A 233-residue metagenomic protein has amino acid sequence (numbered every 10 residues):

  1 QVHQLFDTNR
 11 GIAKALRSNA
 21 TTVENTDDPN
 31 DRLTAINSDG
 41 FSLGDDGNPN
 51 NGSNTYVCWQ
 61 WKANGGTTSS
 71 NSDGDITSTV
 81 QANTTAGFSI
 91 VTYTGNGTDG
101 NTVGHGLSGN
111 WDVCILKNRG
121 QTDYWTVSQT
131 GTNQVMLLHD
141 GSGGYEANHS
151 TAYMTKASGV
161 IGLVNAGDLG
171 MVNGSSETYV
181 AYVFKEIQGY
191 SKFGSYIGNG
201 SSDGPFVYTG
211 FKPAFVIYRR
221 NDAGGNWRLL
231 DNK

Functional and structural regions predicted by a protein language model:
Q1-K233: Surface-exposed molecular-recognition determinants
